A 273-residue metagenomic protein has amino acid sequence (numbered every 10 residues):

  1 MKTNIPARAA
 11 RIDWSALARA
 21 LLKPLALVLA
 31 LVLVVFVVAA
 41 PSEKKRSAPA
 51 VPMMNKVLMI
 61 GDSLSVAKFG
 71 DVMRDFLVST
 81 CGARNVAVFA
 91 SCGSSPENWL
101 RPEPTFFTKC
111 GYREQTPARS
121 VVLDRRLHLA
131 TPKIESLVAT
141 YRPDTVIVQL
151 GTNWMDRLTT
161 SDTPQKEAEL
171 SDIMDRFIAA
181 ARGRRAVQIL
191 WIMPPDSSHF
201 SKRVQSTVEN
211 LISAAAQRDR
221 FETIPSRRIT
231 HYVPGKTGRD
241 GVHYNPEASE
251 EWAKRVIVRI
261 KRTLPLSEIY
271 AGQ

Functional and structural regions predicted by a protein language model:
M1-I60, L64-A87, A139-R142, T263-Q273: N-terminal secretory targeting modules
M54-M59, L64-T163: Conserved SGNH/GDSL esterase-like catalytic core that processes O-acyl groups on lipids and polysaccharides
G82, P195-Q273: Catalytic His-Asp segment of secreted/periplasmic serine-dependent ester chemistry enzymes
H128-L137, D172-F177, E209-N210: Alpha-helical scaffolding within the catalytic cores of extracellular/periplasmic polymer-degrading hydrolases
Y141, R176-I189, A214-F221: A structural motif corresponding to the C-terminal end of an alpha-helix and its immediate exit/capping segment
I147-L158, F177-E209: Active-site segments of SGNH/GDSL-like serine hydrolases that catalyze O-acetyl group transfer/hydrolysis on lipids
L158-I173, V204, V208, Y244: Active-site cleft segment of glycoside hydrolase catalytic domains centered on the general acid/base Glu
